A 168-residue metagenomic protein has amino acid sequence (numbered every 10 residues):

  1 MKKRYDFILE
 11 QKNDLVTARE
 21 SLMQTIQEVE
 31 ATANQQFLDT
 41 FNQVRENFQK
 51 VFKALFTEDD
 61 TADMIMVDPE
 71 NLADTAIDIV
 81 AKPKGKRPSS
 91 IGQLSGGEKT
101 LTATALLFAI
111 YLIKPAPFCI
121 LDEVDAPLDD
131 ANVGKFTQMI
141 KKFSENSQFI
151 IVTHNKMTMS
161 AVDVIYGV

Functional and structural regions predicted by a protein language model:
M1-V168: Terminal ABC-like ATPase head and other globular end-domains that cap long coiled-coil arms in SMC/Rad50/SbcC-family
